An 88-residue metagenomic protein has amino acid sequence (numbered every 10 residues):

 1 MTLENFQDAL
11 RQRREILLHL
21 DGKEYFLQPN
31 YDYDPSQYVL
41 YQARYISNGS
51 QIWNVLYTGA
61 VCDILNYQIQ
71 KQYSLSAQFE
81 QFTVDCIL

Functional and structural regions predicted by a protein language model:
M1-L20: Negatively charged, low-complexity tracts enriched in Asp/Glu with abundant Ser/Thr
A9, Y38, Y67-Q70: A generic signature of intrinsically disordered, low-complexity regions enriched in glycine/proline and charged/polar
Y25-F26: Short, isolated positions in well-ordered beta-strands
P29-S50: Short, surface-exposed, low-complexity cationic segments
Q51-L88: Mixed-charge, Lys/Arg-enriched low-complexity segments
